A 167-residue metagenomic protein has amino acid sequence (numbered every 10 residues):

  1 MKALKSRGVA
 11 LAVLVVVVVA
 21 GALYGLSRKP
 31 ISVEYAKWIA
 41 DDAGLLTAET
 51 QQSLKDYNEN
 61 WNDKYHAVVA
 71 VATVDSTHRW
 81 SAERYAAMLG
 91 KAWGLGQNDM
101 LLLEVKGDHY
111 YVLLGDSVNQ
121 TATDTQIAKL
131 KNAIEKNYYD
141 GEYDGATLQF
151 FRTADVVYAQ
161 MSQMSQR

Functional and structural regions predicted by a protein language model:
M1-R167: A structural boundary signal for the start of the first folded domain, especially the loop/turn and N-capping region
